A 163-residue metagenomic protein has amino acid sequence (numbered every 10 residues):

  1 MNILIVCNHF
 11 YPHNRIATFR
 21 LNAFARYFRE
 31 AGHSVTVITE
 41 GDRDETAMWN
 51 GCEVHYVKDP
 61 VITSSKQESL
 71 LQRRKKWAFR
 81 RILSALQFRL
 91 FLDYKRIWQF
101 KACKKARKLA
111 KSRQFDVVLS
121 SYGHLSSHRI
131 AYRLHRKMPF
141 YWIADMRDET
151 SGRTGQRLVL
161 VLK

Functional and structural regions predicted by a protein language model:
M1-I62: N-terminal subdomain of nucleotide-sugar transferases
I5, W142-D145: Residue-level marker for buried hydrophobic side chains located in beta-strands that build the well-ordered beta-sheet
N8-F10, Y122-G123, M146-E149: Histidine-centered beta-alpha loop that forms part of the nucleotide-sugar donor binding/catalytic region in diverse
I16, Y94-K101, S126, L162: Soluble or luminal CAZymes and related metallo-dependent hydrolases
V37-K101, K105, L109: A conserved catalytic-core segment of Leloir-type glycosyltransferases
A106-S127, F140-I143: Short N-terminal targeting/anchoring amphipathic segment
I130-L134: A short acidic, amphipathic alpha-helical/loop segment
M138-I143, S151-K163: Nucleotide-sugar donor phosphate/pyrophosphate-binding loop at the beta->alpha transition of glycosyltransferases
